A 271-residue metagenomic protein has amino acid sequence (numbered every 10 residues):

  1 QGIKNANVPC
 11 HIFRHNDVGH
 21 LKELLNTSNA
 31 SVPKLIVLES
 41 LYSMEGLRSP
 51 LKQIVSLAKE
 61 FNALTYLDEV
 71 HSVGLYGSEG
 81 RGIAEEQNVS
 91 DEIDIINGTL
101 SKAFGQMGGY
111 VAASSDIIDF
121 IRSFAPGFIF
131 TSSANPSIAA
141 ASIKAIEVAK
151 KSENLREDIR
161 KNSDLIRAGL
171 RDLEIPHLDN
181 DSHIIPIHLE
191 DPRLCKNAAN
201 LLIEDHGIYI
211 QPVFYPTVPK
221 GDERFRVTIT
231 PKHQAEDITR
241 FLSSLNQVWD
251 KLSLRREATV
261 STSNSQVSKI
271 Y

Functional and structural regions predicted by a protein language model:
Q1-A6: Substrate-binding/gating loop at the entrance of the active-site cleft, primarily in PLP-dependent aminotransferase-like
V8-L67: Active-site phosphate-binding strand-loop segment of PLP-dependent enzymes
E79, E85-F120: Active-site PLP attachment segment
M107-G108, A125-A134: A short glycine-threonine-serine/GTX helix/turn-capping micro-motif
I129, E204-Y209, L245-S253: A common structural junction motif
S133-S152, D158, N162, R171-D172: Structural motif of enzymes handling amino- and sulfur-group chemistry
E157-I166, R171-G207, T217, G221-D222 (+2 more regions): Conserved PLP-binding catalytic core of the aspartate aminotransferase-like
